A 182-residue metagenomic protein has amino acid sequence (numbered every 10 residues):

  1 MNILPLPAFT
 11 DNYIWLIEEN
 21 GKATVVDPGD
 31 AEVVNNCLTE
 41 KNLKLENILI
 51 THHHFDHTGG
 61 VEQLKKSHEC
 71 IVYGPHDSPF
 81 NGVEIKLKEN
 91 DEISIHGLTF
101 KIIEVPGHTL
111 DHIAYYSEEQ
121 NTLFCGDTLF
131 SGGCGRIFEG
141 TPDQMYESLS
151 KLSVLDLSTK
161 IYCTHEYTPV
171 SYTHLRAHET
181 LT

Functional and structural regions predicted by a protein language model:
M1-L43, Y115-G126: Conserved beta-strand hairpin/beta-sheet module of binuclear metal-dependent hydrolase folds, prominently
F9-T10, A23, D30-E104: Active-site HxH/HxHxD metal-binding segment of metal-dependent hydrolases
L16-E18, E92-E118, T122-L123, V154: Core dinuclear metal-dependent hydrolase active-site scaffold
V25, V72-G74, L123, Y162: Structural detector of well-ordered beta-strand residues that form the stable sheet scaffold of enzyme domains
P28-D30, H53, D77, H108-T109 (+4 more regions): Active-site metal-binding loops of divalent metal-dependent hydrolases
C125, L157-T168: Anionic-ligand binding patches
E139-I161: An active-site-proximal "capping" alpha-helix that borders the catalytic cofactor pocket
T173-T182: Conserved small/polar residues in nucleotide/adenosyl-binding loops
